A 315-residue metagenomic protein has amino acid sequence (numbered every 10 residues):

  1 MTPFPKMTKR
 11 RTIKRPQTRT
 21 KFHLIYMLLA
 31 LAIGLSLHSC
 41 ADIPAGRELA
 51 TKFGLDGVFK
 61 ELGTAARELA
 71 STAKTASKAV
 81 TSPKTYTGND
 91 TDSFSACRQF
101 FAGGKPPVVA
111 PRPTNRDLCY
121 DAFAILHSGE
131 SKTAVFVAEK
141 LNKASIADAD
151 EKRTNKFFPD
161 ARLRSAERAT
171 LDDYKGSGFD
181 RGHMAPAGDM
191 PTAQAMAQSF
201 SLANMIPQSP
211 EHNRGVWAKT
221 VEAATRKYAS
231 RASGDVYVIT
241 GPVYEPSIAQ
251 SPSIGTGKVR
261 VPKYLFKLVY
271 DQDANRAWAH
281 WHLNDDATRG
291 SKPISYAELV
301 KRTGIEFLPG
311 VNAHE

Functional and structural regions predicted by a protein language model:
M1-T20: N-terminal Lys/Arg-rich, disordered targeting/topogenic segments
F4, P44-T133: N-terminal module-boundary/linker segments of secreted carbohydrate-active enzymes
L24-H38: Hydrophobic membrane-insertion alpha-helices, especially the h-region of bacterial N-terminal signal peptides
L29, A161-E315: Domain-level detector of nuclease and nuclease-like folds in predominantly extracellular/periplasmic contexts
G34-E48: Membrane-interface motif at the C-terminal end of an N-terminal transmembrane signal
D117-R181: Short, His- and charge-rich active-site/binding loops that engage polyanionic ligands
